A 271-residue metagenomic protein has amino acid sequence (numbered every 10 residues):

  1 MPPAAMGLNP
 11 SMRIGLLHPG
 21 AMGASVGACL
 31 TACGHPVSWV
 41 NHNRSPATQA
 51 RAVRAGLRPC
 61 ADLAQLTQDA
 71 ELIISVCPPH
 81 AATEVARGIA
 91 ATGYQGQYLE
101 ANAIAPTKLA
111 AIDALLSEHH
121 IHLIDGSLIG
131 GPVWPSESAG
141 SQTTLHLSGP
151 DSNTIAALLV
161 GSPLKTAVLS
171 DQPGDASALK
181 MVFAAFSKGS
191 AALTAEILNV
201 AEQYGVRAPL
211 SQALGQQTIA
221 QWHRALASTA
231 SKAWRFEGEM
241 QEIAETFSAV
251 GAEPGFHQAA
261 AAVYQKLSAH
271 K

Functional and structural regions predicted by a protein language model:
P2-Q68: NAD(P)+-binding Rossmann beta1-loop-alpha1 motif at the extreme N-terminus of oxidoreductases
P19, S75, A101-N102, S148 (+3 more regions): Glycine- and other small-residue-rich loops at beta-strand/loop junctions that grip anionic moieties
V37, P59, H122-I124, T166 (+1 more regions): Hydrophobic beta-strand scaffold residues
L63-H122: Rossmann-fold NAD(P) dinucleotide-binding segment
I104-A185: Rossmann-fold dinucleotide-binding core
A178-K271: Helical "substrate-binding/catalytic lid" subdomain of Rossmann-like NAD(P)-dependent dehydrogenases/reductases
